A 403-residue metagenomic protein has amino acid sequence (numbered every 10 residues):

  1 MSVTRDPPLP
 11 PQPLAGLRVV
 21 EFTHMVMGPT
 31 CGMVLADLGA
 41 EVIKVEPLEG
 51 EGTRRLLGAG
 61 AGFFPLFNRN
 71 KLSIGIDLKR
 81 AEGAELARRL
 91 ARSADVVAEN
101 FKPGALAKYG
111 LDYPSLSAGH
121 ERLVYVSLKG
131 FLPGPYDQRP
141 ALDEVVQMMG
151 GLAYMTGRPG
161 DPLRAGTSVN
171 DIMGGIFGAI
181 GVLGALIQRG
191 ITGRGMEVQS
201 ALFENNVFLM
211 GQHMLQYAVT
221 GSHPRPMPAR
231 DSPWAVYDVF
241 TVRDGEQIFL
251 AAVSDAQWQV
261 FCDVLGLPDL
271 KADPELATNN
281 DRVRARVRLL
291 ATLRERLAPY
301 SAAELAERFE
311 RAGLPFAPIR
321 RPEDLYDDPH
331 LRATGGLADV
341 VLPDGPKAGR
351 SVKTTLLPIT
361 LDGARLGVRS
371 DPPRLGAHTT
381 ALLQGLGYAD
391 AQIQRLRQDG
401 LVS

Functional and structural regions predicted by a protein language model:
M1-I191, G349, R374, T380-S403: N-terminal helix-loop segment corresponding to the beta1-alpha1 unit of nucleotide/adenylate-binding folds
E49, G130-L132, L202-V207, D244-E246 (+2 more regions): Glycine-rich beta-alpha junction loops
A153, G175-M196, F208-T220, C262-D269: Oxidoreductase and adenylate-handling cofactor-binding alpha/beta cores
P159-T167, G190-N206, R225-S232, P274-A277: Conserved Rossmann-fold dehydrogenase catalytic segment
S168-L183, L202-M210, V253, Q257: Mid-domain beta-loop-alpha active-site segment that forms a flexible, acidic cofactor/metal-binding surface
M227-S232, D238-V239, G349-V352, D371-R374: Short Gly/Pro-enriched turn/cap motifs at secondary-structure boundaries
V236-A312, F316: Aromatic-enriched alpha-helical interface/lid elements that frame and gate functional surfaces
R311-R369: A glycine-rich dinucleotide-binding beta-alpha-beta segment and adjacent secondary-structure elements that constitute
